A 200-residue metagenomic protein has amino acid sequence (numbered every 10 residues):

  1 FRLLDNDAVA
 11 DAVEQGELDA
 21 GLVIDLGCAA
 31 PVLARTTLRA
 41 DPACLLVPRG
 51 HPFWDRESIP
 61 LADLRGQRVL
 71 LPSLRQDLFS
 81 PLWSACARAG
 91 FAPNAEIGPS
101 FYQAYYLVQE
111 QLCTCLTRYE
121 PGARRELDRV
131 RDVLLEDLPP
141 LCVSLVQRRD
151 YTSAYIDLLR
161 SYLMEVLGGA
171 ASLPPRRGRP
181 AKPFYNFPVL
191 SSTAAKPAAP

Functional and structural regions predicted by a protein language model:
F1-C28: Central regulatory/effector-binding core of bacterial HTH transcription factors
F1-D5, I24, P72, F91-F101: Short beta-strand-to-loop elements that line the ligand-binding cleft of bilobed periplasmic-binding protein-like
A10, E14, L61, A104-Y105: Short hydrophobic/charged patches on amphipathic alpha-helices used for structural packing and interfaces
V13-V23, A43, F91, V108-L116: Alpha-to-beta junction loops
I24, Q67-A89, S153-I156, A170-R177: Secondary-structure junction motif
A30-P42, Q103-Y151: Beta-alpha-beta core module
L33-A43, V47-V69, D157: Flexible hinge/capping segments at coil-to-helix
R131-F187: A late-sequence structural motif
